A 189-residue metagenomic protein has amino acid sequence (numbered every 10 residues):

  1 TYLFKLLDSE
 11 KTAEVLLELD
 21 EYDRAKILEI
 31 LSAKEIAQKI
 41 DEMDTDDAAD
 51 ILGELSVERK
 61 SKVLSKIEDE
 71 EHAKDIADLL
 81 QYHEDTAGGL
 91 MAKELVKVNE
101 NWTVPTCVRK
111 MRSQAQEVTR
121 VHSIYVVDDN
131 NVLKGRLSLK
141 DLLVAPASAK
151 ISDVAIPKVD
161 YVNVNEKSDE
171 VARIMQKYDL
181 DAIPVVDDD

Functional and structural regions predicted by a protein language model:
T1-D189: Hydrophobic packing positions in regular secondary-structure scaffolds
